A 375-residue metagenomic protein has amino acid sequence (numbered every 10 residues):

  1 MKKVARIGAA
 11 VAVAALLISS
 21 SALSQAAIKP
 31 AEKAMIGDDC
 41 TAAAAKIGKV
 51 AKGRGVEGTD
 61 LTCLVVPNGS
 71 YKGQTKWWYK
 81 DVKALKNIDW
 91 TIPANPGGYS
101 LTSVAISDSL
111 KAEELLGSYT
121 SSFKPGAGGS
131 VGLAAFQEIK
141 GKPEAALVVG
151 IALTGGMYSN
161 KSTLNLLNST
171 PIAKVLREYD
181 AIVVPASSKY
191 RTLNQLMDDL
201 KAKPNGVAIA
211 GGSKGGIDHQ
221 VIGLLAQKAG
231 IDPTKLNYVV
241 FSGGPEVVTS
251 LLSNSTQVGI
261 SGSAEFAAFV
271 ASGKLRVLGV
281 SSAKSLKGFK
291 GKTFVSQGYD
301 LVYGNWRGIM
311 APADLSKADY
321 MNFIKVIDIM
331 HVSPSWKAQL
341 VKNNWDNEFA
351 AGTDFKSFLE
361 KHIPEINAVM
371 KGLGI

Functional and structural regions predicted by a protein language model:
K80-N168, K214, G230-V258, N347-F349 (+1 more regions): N-terminal (or domain-start) structured segment
T91-N95, Y179-K189, F294, W306-D319: A bilobed periplasmic-binding-protein/Venus flytrap-type ligand-binding module shared by bacterial periplasmic
E144-L147, T163-A181, A208-A210, S296-D300: A structural signal for short loop-to-beta-strand junctions that line the ligand-binding cleft of periplasmic/secreted
L147-S159, G243-G244, I260-F266, V280-A283 (+2 more regions): Beta->alpha turn/N-cap motifs
P185-N205, Q297, A318: Flexible hinge/capping segments at coil-to-helix
K201-K203, D328-W345, M370: Periplasmic-binding protein-like
A210-G291: Ligand-binding pocket segment of bilobal, Venus flytrap-like solute-binding proteins
E265-P334, S357, K361-P364: C-terminal lobe and pocket-closing loops of periplasmic/extracytoplasmic Venus-flytrap solute-binding proteins
